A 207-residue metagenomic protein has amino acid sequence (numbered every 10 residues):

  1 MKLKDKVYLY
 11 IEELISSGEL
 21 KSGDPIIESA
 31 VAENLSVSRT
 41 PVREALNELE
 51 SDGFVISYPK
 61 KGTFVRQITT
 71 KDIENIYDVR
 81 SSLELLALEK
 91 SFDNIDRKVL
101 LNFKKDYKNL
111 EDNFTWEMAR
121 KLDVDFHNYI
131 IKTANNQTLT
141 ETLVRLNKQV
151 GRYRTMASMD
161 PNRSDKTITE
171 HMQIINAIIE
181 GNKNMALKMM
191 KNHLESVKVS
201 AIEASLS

Functional and structural regions predicted by a protein language model:
M1-D93, K132, E203-S207: Short linear motifs at protein or domain termini
D24, I56-S57, D123, K166-I168: Short, flexible turn/loop "capping" segments at secondary-structure junctions
T69-T70, Y153-A157: Short alpha-helical transmembrane interface motifs in multi-pass membrane proteins
D93-T155, T167-A177, M185-S196: Conserved amphipathic alpha-helical segments that form helical-bundle/coiled-coil interaction surfaces
M159-R163: Solvent-exposed loop and edge beta-strand segments that line ligand/cofactor-binding and catalytic clefts
E195-A204: Short arginine-rich
